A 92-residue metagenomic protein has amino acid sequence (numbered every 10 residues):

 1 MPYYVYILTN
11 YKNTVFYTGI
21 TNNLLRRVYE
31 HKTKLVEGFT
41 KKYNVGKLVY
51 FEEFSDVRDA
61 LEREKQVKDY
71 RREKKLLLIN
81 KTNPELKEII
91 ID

Functional and structural regions predicted by a protein language model:
M1-E37, K41-F51, D59-K65, E73 (+2 more regions): GIY-YIG nuclease catalytic motif and its immediate N-terminal context
Y70: DNA-recognition helix of helix-turn-helix
L77-I79: Low-complexity RS/RG/RGG-rich segments used by eukaryotic RNA-binding proteins and nuclear co-regulators for mRNP
